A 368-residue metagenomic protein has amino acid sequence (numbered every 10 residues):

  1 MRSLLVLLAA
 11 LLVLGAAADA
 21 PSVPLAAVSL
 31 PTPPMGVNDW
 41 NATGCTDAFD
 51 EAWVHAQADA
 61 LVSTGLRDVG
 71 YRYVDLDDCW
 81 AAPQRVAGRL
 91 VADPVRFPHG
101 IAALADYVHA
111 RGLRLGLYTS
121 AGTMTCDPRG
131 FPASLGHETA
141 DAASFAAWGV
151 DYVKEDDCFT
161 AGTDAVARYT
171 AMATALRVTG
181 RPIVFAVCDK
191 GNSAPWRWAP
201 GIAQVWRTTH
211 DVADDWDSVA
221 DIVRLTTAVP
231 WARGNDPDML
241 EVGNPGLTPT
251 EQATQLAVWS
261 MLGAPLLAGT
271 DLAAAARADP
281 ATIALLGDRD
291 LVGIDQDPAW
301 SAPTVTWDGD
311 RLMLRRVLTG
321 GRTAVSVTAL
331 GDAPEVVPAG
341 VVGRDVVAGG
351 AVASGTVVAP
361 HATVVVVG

Functional and structural regions predicted by a protein language model:
M1-S22: Secretory targeting and sorting signals
A20-H55, D59-S63, I183, V187 (+2 more regions): N-terminal module-boundary/linker segments of secreted carbohydrate-active enzymes
S29, P33-D39, G70-D77, R114-T119 (+8 more regions): Structural recognition of the beta-strand scaffold that forms the well-ordered cores of secreted hydrolase catalytic
A42-T43, Q57-G162: Aromatic-lined carbohydrate-binding/catalytic grooves of carbohydrate-active enzymes
H137-A140, R177, P182-D271: Glycan-recognition surfaces
A257-V305: Catalytic cores of secreted or luminal carbohydrate-active enzymes
W259-L262, L267-G269, W307-G340: Carbohydrate-binding surface patches
V352-G368: C-terminal beta-strand-rich structural cap/linker in extracellular carbohydrate-active enzymes
